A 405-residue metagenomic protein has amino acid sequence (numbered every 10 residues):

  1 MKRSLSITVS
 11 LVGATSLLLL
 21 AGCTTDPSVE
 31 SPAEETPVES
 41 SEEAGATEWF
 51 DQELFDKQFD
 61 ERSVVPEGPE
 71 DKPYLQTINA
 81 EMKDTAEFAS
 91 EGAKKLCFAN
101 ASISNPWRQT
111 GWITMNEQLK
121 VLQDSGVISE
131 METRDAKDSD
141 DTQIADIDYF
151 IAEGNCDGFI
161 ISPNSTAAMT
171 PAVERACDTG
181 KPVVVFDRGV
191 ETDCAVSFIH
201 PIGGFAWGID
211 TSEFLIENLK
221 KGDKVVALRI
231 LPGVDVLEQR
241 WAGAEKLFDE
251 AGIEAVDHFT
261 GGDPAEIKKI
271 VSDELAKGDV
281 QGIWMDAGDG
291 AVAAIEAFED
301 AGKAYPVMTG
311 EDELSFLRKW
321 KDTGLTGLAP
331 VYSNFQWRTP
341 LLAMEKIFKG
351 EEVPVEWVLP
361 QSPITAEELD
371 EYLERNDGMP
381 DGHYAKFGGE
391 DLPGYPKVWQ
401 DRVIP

Functional and structural regions predicted by a protein language model:
M1-P27: Secretory targeting and sorting signals
K2-R3, C23-P405: A residue-level marker of the well-folded mature domains of exported/periplasmic proteins
